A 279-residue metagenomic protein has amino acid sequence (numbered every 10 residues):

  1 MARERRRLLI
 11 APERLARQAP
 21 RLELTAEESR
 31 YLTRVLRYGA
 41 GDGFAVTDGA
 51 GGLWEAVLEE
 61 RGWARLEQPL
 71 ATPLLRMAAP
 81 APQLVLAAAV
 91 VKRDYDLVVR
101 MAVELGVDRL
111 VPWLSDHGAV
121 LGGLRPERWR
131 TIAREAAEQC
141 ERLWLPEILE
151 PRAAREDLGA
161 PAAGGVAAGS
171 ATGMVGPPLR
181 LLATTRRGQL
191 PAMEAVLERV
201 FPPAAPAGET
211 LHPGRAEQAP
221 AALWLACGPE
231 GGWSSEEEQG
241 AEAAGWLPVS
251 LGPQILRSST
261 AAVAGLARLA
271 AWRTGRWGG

Functional and structural regions predicted by a protein language model:
M1-L75: N-terminal positively charged helical leader segments and presequences
E13, S115-G118, P253-Q254: Short, ordered loop/turn segments at secondary-structure junctions
A64, E156-P177, A195-A221: Intrinsically disordered, low-complexity terminal tails and inter-domain linkers enriched for S/T/G/P/D/E
R76-T185: RNA substrate-binding interface of SAM-dependent RNA methyltransferases
T184-R186, M193-P202, P213-A216, L225-E230 (+2 more regions): Catalytic beta-strand/loop module used to bind and position nucleotide/cofactor moieties in cofactor-attachment
A222-G240: A C-terminal functional module that forms or caps the active site or interfaces directly with catalytic machinery
S234-G279: Structured adenosyl-cofactor binding patch, chiefly the S-adenosyl-L-methionine
